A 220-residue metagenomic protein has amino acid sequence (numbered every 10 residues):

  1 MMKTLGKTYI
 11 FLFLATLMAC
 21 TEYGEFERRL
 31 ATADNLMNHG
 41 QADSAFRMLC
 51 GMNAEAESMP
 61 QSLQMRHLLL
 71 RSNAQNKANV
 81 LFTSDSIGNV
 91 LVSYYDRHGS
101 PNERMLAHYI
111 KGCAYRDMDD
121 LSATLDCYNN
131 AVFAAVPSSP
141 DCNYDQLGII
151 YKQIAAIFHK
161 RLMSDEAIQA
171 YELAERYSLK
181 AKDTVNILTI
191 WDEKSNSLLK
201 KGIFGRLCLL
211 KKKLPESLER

Functional and structural regions predicted by a protein language model:
K3-F11, C20-R220: A "functional boundary" signal
